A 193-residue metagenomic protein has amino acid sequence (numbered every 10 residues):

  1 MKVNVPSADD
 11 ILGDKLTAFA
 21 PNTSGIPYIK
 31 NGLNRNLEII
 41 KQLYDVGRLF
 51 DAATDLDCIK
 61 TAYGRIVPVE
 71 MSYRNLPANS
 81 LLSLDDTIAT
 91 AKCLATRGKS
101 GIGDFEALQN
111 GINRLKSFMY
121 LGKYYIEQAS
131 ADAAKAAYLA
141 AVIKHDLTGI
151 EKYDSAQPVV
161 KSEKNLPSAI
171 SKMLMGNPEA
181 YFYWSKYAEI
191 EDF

Functional and structural regions predicted by a protein language model:
M1-F118, A133-K144, A156, K161-F193: Catalytic cores of NTP-dependent nucleotidyl/adenyl transfer enzymes across multiple folds
Y120-Q128: Short, contiguous acidic/charged loop-to-helix segments that flank catalytic cores in large enzymes
E151-D154: A glycine-biased, small/acidic residue-tolerant capping/turn segment at secondary-structure junctions
